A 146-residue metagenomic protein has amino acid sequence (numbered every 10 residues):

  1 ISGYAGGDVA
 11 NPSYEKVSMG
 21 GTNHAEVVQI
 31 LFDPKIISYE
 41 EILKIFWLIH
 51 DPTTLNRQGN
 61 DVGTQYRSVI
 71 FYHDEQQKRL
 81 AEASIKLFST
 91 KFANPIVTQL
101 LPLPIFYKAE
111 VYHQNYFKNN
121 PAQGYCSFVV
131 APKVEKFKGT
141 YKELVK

Functional and structural regions predicted by a protein language model:
I1-K146: Flexible coil/turn and secondary-structure edge motifs
